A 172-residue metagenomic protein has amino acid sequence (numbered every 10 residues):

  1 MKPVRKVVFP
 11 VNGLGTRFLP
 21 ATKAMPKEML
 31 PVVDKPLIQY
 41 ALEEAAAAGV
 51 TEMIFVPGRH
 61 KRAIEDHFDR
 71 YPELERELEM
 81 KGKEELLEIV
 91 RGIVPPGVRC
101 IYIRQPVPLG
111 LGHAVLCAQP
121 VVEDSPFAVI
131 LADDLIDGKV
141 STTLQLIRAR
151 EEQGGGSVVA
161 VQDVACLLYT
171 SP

Functional and structural regions predicted by a protein language model:
M1-F9, T16-R17, P31, K35-L131 (+1 more regions): Conserved N-terminal catalytic core of the sugar/cofactor nucleotidyltransferase
P20: Short histidine-centered beta-strand/loop micro-motifs that create catalytic or ligand/metal-coordination sites
K23: Conserved N-terminal glycine-rich FAD pyrophosphate-binding loop of Rossmann-like flavoproteins
I38, A165-C166: Intrinsically disordered, low-complexity segments enriched in glycine/proline and serine/threonine
K139-A165: Conserved donor-nucleotide/metal-binding helix-loop-beta segment in metal-dependent transferases, i.e., the alpha-helix
Y169-P172: Conserved small/polar residues in nucleotide/adenosyl-binding loops
